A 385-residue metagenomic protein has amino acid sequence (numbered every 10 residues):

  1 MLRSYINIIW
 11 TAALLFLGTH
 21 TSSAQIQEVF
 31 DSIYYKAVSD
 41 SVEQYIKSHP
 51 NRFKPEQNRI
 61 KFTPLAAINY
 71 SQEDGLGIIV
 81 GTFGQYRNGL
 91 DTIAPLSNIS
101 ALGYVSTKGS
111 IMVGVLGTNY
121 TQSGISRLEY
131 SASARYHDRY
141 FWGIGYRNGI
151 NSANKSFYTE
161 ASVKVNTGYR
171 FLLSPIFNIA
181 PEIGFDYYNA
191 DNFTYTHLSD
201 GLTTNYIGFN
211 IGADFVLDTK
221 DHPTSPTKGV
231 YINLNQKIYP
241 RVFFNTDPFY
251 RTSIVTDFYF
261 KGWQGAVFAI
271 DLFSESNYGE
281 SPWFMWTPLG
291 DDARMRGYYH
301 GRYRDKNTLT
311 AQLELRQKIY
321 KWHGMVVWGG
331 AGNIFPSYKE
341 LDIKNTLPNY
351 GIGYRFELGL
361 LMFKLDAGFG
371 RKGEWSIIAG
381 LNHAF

Functional and structural regions predicted by a protein language model:
M1-V29: Bacterial Sec-dependent N-terminal signal peptides
I26, N51-I60, N88-L96, Q122-R127 (+5 more regions): Short loop/turn motifs that connect adjacent beta-strands in outer-membrane beta-barrel proteins
I26-N51, N69, S131-S133, H137-G262 (+1 more regions): Transmembrane beta-strand segments of outer-membrane beta-barrel domains in Gram-negative and organellar OMPs
K54-P64, I68-I207, R304, M362-K364 (+2 more regions): Gram-negative/organellar outer-membrane beta-barrel architecture
F62-P64, I78-V80, I111-V115, A161-T167 (+8 more regions): Hydrophobic, lipid-facing positions within transmembrane beta-strands of outer-membrane proteins
Y146-N151, T196-L202, R251-S253, M285-A293 (+2 more regions): Flexible, surface-exposed loop regions and adjacent strand-edge segments of Gram-negative outer-membrane beta-barrel
G212-V216, K220-K318: C-terminal outer-membrane beta-barrel translocator/porin domains of Gram-negative envelope proteins and their
E314-P348: C-terminal hydrophobic structural anchor segments that stabilize assembly/packing rather than catalytic chemistry
